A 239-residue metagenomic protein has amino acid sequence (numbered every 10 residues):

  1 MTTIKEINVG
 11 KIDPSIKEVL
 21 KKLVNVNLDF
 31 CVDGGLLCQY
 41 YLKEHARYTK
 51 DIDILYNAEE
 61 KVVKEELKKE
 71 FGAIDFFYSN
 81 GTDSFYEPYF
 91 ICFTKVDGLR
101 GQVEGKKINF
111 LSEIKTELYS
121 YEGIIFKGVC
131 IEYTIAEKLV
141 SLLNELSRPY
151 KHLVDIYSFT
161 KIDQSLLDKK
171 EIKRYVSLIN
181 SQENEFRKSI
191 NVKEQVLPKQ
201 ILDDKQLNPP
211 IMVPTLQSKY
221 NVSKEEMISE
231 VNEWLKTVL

Functional and structural regions predicted by a protein language model:
M1-L239: Compositionally biased terminal segments of proteins
